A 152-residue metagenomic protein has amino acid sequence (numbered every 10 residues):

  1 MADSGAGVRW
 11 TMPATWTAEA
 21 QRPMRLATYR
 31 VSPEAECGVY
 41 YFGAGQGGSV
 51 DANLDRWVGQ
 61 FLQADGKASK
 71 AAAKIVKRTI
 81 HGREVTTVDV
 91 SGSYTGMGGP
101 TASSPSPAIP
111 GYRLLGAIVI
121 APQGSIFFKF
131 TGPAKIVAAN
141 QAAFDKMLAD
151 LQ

Functional and structural regions predicted by a protein language model:
M1-G7, S104-S106: Compositionally biased, proline/threonine/alanine/serine-rich low-complexity intrinsically disordered stretches
A2, R9-G66: Secretory pathway targeting signatures of secreted, lumenal, and periplasmic proteins
A6-V8, M12, R25, A35 (+3 more regions): Envelope-exposed proteins and targeting segments
W10, W16, P122-Q152: Surface-exposed amphipathic alpha-helical segments
A14, R22, G43, D89-Y94 (+1 more regions): A mature extracytoplasmic/lumenal domain signature
R25, D55-V119: Signature of long, low-cysteine stretches enriched in small and polar/charged residues
G38-G47, K74, K129-A138: Second-shell loop/turn segments in exported
Q46-D51, A108-G111, A121, I136-F144: Solvent-exposed, acidic/flexible segments
